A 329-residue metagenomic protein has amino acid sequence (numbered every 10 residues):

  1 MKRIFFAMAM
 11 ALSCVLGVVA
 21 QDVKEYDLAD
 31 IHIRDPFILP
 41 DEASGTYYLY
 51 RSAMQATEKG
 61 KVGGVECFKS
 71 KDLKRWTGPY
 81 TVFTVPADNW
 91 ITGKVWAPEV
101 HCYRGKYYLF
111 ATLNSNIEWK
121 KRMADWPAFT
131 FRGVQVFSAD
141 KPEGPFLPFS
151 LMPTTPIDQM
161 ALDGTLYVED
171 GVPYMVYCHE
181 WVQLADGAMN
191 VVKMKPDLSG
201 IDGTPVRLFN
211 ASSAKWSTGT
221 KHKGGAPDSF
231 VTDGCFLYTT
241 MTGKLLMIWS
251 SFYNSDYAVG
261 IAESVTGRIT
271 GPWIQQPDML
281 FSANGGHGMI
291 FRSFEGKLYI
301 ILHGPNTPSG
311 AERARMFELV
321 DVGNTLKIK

Functional and structural regions predicted by a protein language model:
M1-D22: Bacterial Sec-dependent N-terminal signal peptides
A20-K329: Carbohydrate-active catalytic/glycan-binding domains of CAZyme proteins, especially the secreted or lumenal ectodomains
